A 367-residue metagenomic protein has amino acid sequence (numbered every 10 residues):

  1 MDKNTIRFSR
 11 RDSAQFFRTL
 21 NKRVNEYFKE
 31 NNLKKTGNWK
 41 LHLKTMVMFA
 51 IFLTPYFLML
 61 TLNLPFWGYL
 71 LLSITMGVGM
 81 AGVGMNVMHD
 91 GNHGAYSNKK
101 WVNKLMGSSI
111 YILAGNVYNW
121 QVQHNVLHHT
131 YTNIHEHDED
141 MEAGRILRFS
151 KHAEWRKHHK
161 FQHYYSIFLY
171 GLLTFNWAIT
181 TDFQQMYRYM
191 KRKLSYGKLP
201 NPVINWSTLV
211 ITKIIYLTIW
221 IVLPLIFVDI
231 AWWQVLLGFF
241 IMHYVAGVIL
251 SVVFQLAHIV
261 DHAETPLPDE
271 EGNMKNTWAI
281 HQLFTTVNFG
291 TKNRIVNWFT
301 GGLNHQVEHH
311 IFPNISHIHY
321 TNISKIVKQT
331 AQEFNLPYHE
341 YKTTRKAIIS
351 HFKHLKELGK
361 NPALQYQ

Functional and structural regions predicted by a protein language model:
D2-N4, V78-M88, V117-N119, A246-I259: Hydrophobic alpha-helical membrane-embedded segments
K3-E26, F175-M190: Short, charged cytosolic
T5-R7, L33-K40, G91, M106-Y111 (+4 more regions): Glycine- and acidic
N21, N25-L43: Membrane-interface, cytosolic juxtamembrane amphipathic helix immediately N-terminal to a transmembrane helix, enriched
T36-G84, Y111-I112, H163-F175, P200-V253: Alpha-helical bilayer-embedded segments of polytopic membrane proteins, i.e., transmembrane/intramembrane helices
T75-N201, E270-P362: Membrane-embedded catalytic scaffold of the fatty acid hydroxylase/desaturase
M242-Q255, I259-V260, V327-P337: C-terminal, active-site-flanking charged/polar segments
F254-W278: C-terminal, non-catalytic macromolecule-binding modules
